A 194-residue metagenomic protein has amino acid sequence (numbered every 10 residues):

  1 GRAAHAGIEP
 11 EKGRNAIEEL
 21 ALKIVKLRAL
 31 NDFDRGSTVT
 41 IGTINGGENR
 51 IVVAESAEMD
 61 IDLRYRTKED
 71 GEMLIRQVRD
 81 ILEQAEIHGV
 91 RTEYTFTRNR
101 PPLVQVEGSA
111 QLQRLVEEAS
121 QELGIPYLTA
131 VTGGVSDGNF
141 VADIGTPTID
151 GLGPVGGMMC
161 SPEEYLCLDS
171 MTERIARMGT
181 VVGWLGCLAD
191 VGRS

Functional and structural regions predicted by a protein language model:
R2-S194: Metal-dependent amide/peptide-bond hydrolase catalytic core, centered on the "pita-bread" metallohydrolase fold
